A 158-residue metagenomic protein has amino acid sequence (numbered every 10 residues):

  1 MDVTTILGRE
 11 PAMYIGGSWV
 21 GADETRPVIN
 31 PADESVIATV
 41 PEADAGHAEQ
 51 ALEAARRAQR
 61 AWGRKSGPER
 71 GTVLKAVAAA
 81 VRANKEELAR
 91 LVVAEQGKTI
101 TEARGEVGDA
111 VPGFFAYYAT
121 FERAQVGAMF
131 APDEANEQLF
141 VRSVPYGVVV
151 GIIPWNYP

Functional and structural regions predicted by a protein language model:
M1-A94: Short, structured beta/alpha segment
M13, V93, R123, S143 (+1 more regions): Short glycine- and Lys/Arg-enriched binding-loop motifs that mark or flank ligand-binding interfaces
A43, E95, E106-A110: Short beta->alpha linker loops
E53, K75-E86, I100-V126: Long amphipathic alpha-helix in the N-terminal Rossmann-like dinucleotide-binding domain of NAD(P)-dependent
L91-T99, F130-A135: Short linear capping/connector segments at secondary-structure termini
A128-P158: Conserved small-residue-rich beta-alpha loop and adjacent elements that most often cradle the phosphate/pyrophosphate
